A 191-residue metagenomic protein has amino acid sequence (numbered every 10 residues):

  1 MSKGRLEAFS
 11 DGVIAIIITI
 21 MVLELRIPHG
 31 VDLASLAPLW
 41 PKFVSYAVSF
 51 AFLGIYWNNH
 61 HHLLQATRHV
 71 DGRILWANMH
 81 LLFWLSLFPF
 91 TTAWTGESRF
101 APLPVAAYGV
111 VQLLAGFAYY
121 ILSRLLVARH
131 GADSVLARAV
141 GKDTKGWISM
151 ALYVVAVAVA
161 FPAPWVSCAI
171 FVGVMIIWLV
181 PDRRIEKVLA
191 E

Functional and structural regions predicted by a protein language model:
M1-E191: Multi-pass alpha-helical transmembrane bundle typical of ion/small-solute transporters and intramembrane aspartyl
